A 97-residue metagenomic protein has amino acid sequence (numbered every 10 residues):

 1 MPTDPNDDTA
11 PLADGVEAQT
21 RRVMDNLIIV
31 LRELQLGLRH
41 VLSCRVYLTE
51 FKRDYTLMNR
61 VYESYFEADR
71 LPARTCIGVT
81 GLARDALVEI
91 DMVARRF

Functional and structural regions predicted by a protein language model:
M1-F97: Short, polar/acidic, helix-capping and beta-turn segments at strand->helix junctions that line the mouths
